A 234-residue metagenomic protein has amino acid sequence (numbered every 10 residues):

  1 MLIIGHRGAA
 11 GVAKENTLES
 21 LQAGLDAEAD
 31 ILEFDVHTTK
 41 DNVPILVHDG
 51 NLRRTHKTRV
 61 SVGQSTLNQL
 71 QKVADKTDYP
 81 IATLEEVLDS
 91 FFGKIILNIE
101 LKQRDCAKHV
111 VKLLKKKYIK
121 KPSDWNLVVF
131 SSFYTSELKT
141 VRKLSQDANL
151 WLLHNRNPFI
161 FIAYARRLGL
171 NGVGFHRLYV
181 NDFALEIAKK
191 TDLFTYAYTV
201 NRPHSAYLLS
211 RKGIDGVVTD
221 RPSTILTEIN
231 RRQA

Functional and structural regions predicted by a protein language model:
M1-A234: Phosphate-group recognition and catalysis centered on beta-loop-alpha active-site segments
